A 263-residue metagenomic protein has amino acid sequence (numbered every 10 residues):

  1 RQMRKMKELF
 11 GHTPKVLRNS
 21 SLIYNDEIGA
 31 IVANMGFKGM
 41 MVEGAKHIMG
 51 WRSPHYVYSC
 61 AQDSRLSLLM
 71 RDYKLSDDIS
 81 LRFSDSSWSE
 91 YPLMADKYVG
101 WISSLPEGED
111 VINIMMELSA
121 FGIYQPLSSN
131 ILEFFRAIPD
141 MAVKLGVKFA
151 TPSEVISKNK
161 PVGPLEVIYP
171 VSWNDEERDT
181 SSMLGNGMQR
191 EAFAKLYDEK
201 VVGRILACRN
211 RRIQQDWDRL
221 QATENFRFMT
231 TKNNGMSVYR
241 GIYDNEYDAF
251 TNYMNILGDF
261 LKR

Functional and structural regions predicted by a protein language model:
R1, H12, A33-P54, Y58-M70: Acidic, His- and aromatic-enriched active-site or binding-groove loops in soluble protein domains that engage sugars
R1-S21, W101-M115: CE4/NodB-like, metal-dependent polysaccharide N-deacetylase domain that modifies extracellular/periplasmic N-acetylated
H12-S20, I79-M94, G122-S129: The substrate-binding groove and active-site-proximal loops of carbohydrate-active enzymes, especially glycoside
R18-L22, V42-G44, M70-R71, M115-E117: Short His-Asn-centered micro-motif
R18-Y24, S153-I156: Short, solvent-exposed turn/loop segments enriched in Gly/Ser/Thr/Pro and often Arg
N25-N34: Distinct, well-ordered alpha-helical segments
A45-W51, L69-E90: Positively charged, amphipathic and often flexible ligand-engagement surfaces
Y56-L66, D85-W88, G100-R263: Active-site and substrate-binding clefts of carbohydrate-active enzymes
